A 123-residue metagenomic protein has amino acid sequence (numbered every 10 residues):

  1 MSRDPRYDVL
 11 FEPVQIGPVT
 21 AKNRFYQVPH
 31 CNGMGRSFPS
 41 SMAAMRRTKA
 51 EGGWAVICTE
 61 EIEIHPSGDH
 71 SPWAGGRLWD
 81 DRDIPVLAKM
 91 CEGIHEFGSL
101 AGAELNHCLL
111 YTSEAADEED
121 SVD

Functional and structural regions predicted by a protein language model:
M1-S113: Flavin-dependent oxidoreductase catalytic cores
Y111-D123: Single conserved hydrophobic/aromatic residue that forms the stacking wall/gate of nucleotide- or nucleobase-binding
